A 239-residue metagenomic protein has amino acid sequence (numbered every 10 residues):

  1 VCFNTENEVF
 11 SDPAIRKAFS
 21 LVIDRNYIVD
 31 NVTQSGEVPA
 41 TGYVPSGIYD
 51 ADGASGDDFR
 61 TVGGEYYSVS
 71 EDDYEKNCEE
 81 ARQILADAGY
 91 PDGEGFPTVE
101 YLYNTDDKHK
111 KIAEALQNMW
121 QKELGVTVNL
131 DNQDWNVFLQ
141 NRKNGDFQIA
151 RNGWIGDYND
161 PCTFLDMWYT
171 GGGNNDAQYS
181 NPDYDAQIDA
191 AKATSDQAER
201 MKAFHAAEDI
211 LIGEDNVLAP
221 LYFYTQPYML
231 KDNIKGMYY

Functional and structural regions predicted by a protein language model:
V1-A18, V22, N31-V32, Y224-T225: A bilobed periplasmic-binding-protein/Venus flytrap-type ligand-binding module shared by bacterial periplasmic
N4-E8, I15-A18, G63-Y74, Y103-D106 (+2 more regions): Second-shell loop/turn segments in exported
D12-I15, G95, D183-Y184: N-terminal alpha-helical segment
V22-S55, D107-Q117, L139-Y239: Detector for C-terminal structural segments
P39-D87, D106-K110: Structural transition elements
E71-C78, R82-G156, Q226: Ligand/substrate-recognition segments at binding pockets and active sites
